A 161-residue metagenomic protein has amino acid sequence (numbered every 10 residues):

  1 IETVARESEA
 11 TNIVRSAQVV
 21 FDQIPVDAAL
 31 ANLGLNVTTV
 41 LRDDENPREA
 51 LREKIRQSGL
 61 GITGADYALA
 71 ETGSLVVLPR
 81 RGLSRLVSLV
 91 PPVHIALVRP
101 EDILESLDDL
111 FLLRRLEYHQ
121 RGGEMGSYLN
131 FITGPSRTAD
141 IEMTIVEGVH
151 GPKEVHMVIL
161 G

Functional and structural regions predicted by a protein language model:
I1-G161: The feature marks the mature, well-folded catalytic cores of soluble enzymes
